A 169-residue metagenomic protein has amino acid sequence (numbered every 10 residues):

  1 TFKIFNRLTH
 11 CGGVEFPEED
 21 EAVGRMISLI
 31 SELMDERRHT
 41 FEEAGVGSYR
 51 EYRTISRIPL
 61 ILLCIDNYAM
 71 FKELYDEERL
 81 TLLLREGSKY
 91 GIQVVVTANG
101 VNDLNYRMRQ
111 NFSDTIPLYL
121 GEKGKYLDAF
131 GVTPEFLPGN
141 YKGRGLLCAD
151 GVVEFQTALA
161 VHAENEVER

Functional and structural regions predicted by a protein language model:
T1-A44, I55-L127, F136-P138: P-loop NTPase catalytic phosphate-binding loop
N105-R169: Phosphate-binding and hydrolysis-coupling loops of NTP-dependent motor/remodeling domains
